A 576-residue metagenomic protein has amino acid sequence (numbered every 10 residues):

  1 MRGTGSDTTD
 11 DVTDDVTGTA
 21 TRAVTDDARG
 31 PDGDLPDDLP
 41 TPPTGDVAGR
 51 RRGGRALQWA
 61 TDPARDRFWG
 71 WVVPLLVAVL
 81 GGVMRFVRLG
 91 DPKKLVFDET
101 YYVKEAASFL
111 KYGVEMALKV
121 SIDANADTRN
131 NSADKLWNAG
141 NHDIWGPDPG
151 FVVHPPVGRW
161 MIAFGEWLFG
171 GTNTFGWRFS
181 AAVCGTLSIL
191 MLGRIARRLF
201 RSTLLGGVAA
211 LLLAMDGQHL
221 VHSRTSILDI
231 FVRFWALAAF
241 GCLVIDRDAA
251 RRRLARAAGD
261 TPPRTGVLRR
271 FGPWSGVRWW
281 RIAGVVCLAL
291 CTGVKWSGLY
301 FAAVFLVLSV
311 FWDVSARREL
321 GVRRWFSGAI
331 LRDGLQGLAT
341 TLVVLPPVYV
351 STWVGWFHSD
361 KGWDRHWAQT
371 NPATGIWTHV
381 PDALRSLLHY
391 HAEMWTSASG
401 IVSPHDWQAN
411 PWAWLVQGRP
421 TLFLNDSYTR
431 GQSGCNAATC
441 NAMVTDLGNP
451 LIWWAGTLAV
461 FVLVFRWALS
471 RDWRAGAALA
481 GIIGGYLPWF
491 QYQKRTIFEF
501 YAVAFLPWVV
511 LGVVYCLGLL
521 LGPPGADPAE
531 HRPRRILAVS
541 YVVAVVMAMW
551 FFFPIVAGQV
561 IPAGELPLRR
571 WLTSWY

Functional and structural regions predicted by a protein language model:
M1-M84, R332-L345, R534-L537, V542: Start-transfer (signal-anchor) and selected internal transmembrane alpha helices of multi-pass inner/ER membrane
R2-T4, G272-W280, L288, L308-R317 (+3 more regions): Transmembrane helical bundles and short interhelical boundary loops of multi-pass, membrane-embedded
L76-V77, F175, L192-M215, R253-A258 (+2 more regions): Transmembrane-helix signature of polytopic, membrane-embedded enzymes that assemble or transfer cell-envelope glycans
G81, A209-A214, V221, L288 (+1 more regions): Short helix- or helix-capping micro-motifs that position conserved polar/aromatic residues at function-defining sites
F86-N138, F326, L335-L338, L345-R419 (+1 more regions): Aromatic-rich transmembrane-lumenal/periplasmic boundary elements in polytopic membrane proteins
L95-V96, W177, A181, Q218-F231 (+1 more regions): Short acidic/glycine- and proline-prone juxtamembrane loop motifs at membrane-interface regions of multi-pass membrane
F179-F200, A238, A459-L463: Transmembrane-helix motifs of polytopic, lipid-linked glycan transferases
F200, A239-W280, S309-L320: Membrane-interface transmembrane helices that cradle and orient dolichyl/undecaprenyl
